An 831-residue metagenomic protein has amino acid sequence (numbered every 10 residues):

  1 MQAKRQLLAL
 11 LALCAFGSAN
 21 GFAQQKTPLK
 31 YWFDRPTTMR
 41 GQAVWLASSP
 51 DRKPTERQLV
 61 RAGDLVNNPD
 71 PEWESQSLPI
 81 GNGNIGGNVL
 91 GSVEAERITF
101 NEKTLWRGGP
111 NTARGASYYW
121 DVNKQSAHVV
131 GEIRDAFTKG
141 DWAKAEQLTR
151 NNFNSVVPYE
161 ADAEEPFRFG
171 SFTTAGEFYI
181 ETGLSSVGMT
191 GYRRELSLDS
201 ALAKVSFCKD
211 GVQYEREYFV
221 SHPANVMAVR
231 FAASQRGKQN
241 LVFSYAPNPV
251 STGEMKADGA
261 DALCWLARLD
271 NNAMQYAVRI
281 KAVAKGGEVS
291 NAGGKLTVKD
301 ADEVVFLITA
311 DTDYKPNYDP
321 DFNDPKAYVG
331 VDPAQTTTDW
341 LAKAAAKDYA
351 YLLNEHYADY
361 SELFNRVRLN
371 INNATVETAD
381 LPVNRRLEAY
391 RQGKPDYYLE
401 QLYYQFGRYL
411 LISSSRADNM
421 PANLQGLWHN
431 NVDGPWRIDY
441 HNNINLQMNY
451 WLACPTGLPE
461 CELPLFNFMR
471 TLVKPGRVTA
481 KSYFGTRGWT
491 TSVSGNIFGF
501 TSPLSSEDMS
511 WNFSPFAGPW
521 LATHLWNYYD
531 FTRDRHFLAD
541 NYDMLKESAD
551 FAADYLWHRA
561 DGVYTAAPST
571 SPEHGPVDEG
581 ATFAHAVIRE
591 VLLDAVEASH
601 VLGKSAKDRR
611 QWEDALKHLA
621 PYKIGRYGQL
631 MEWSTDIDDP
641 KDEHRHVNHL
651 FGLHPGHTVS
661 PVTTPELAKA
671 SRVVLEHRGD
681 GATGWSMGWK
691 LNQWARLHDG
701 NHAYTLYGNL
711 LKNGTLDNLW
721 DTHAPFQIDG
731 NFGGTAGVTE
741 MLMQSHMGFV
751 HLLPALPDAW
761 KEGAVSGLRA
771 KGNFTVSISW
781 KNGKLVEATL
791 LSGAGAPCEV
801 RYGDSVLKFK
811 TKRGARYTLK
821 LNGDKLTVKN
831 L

Functional and structural regions predicted by a protein language model:
M1-Q24: Bacterial Sec-dependent N-terminal signal peptides
L10, P503-P519, T523, F531: Extracellular/periplasmic, surface-exposed regions of secreted and cell-surface proteins
Q24-M509, N527, K546, R559 (+6 more regions): Aromatic-residue-lined binding/catalytic grooves and analogous aromatic/hydrophobic interfacial grooves in multimeric
K30-W32, V242-S244, Q425, P464-N467 (+7 more regions): Beta-strand segments within the central parallel beta-sheet cores of soluble alpha/beta enzyme folds
V60, P421-D439, D561-E573, H751-V765: Short, surface-exposed recognition loops and adjoining beta-strand edges that mediate ligand/DNA contacts, enriched
N443-C454, S514-W526, F583-D594, N648-H657 (+2 more regions): Well-ordered alpha-helical segments within folded domains of soluble proteins
W526-T532, H536-F537, S548-H558, R609-P640 (+2 more regions): Non-catalytic carbohydrate-binding regions of carbohydrate-active enzymes
E547, F551-V601: Acidic/histidine-rich catalytic neighborhood
